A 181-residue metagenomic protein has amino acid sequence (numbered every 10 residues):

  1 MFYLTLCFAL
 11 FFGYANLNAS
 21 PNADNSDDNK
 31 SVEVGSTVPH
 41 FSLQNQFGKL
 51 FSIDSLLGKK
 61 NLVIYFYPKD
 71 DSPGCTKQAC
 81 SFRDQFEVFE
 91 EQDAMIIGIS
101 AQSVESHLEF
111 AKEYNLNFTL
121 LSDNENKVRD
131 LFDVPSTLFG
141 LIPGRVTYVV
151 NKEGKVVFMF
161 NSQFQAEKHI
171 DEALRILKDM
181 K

Functional and structural regions predicted by a protein language model:
Y3-G13: Bacterial N-terminal signal peptides
S20-D54: N-terminal "domain-start" segment that seeds a small globular fold
V38-P39, N61-L62, G144-V146: Short loop/turn microsegments at loop-to-beta-strand junctions
S52-T76, F82: Short active-site neighborhood of thiol/selenol oxidoreductases, capturing the structured segment around
T76-L116, K127-R129: Structural microenvironment flanking redox-active thiols in thiol-disulfide oxidoreductases
I97, L108-G144, V150: Short, internal strand/loop/helix patches that form the active-site neighborhood or redox-interaction surface
I142-K181: Thiol-/selenol-based redox modules, centered on thioredoxin-like and closely related oxidoreductase domains
